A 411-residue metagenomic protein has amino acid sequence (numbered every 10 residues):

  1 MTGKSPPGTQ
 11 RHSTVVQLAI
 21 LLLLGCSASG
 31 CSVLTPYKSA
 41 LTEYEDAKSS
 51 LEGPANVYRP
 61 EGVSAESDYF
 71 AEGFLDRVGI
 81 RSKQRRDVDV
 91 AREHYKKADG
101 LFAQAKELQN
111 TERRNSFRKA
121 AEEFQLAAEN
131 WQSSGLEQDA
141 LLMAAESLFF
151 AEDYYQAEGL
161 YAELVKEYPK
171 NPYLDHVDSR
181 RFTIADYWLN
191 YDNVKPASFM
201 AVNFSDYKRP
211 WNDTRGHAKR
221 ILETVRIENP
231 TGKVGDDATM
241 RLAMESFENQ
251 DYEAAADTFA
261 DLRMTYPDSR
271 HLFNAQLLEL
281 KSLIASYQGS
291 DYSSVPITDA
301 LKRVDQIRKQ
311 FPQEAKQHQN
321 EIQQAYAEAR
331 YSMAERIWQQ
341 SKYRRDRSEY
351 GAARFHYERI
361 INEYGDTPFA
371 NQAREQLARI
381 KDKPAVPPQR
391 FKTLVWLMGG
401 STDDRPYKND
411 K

Functional and structural regions predicted by a protein language model:
M1-T14: N-terminal secretory signal peptides that target proteins for export/translocation
H12-T14, A19, I337: Compositionally biased, intrinsically disordered low-complexity segments enriched in polar/proline residues
Q17-A28: Bacterial N-terminal signal peptides
G30-K411: Acidic, polar-rich low-complexity tracts and alpha-helical solenoid repeat scaffolds
